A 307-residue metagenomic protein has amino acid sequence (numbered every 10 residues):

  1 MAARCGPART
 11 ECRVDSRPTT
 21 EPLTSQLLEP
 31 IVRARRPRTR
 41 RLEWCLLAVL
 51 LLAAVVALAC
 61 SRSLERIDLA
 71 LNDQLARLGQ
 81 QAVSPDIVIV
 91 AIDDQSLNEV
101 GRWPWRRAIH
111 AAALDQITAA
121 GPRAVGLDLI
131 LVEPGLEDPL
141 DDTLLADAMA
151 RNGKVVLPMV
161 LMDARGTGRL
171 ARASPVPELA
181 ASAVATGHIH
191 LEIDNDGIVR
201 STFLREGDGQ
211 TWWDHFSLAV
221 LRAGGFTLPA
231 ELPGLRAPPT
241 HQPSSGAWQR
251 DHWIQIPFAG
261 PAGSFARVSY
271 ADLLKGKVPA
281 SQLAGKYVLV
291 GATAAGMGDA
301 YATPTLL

Functional and structural regions predicted by a protein language model:
R17, E21-Q249, K277-L307: Non-transmembrane functional regions of envelope-associated proteins
W248-V268: Active-site Gly/Thr loop motif
F265-V278: A Trp-anchored, charged/polar loop motif used as the substrate-binding/catalytic surface of acyl/ester-handling
